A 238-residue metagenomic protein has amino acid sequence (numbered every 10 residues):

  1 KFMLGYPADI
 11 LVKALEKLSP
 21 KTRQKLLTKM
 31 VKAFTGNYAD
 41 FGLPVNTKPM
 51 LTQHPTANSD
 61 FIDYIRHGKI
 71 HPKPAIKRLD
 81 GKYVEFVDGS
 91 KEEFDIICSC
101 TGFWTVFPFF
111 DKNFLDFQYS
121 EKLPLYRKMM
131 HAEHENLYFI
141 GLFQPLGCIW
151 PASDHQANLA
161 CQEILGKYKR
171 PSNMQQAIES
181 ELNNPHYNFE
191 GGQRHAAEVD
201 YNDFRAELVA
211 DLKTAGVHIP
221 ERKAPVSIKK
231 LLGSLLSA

Functional and structural regions predicted by a protein language model:
K1-V12: Conserved N-terminal glycine-rich FAD pyrophosphate-binding loop of Rossmann-like flavoproteins
V12-M174, F189-A238: Flavin (primarily FAD) cofactor-binding/catalytic cores of flavoenzymes
I178-G191: Short, mixed-charge aromatic SLiMs
